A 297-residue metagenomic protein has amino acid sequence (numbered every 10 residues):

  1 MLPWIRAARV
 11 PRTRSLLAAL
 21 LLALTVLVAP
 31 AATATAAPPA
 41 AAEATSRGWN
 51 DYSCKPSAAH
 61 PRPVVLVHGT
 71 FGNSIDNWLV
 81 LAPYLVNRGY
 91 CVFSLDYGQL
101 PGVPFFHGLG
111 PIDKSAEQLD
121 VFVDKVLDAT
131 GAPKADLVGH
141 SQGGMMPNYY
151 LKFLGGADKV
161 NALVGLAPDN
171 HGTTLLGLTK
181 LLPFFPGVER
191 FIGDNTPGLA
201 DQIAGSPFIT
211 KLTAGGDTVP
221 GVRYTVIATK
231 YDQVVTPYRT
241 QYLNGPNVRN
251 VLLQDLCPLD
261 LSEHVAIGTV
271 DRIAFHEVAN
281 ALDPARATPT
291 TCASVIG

Functional and structural regions predicted by a protein language model:
M1-A37: Secretory targeting and sorting signals
T35-A58, H171, L176-T196, T269-I273 (+2 more regions): Composition-driven, intrinsically disordered low-complexity tracts enriched in small residues
P39-E43, R47-K134, L181, F185-F191: Active-site catalytic motif of lipid deacylating hydrolases and related acyltransferases
P56-H60, V86-N87, A129-T130, V138-G139 (+3 more regions): Extracellular/periplasmic catalytic domains that process cell-envelope and extracellular macromolecules
V64, V92-S94, L163, Y224-V226 (+1 more regions): Conserved beta-strand scaffold positions in the cores of enzyme catalytic domains, especially in NTP/NDP-utilizing
V67-H68, V92-L95, D113-T213: Serine-dependent carboxylesterase/thioesterase catalytic core of lipase-like alpha/beta-hydrolase/SGNH enzymes
G69-N73, G98-G102, H140-M145, P168-T173 (+2 more regions): Solvent-exposed loop/turn segments at secondary-structure junctions within structured extracellular/periplasmic domains
P220-G297: C-terminal catalytic-base region of ester-bond hydrolases, centering on the histidine of the charge-relay
